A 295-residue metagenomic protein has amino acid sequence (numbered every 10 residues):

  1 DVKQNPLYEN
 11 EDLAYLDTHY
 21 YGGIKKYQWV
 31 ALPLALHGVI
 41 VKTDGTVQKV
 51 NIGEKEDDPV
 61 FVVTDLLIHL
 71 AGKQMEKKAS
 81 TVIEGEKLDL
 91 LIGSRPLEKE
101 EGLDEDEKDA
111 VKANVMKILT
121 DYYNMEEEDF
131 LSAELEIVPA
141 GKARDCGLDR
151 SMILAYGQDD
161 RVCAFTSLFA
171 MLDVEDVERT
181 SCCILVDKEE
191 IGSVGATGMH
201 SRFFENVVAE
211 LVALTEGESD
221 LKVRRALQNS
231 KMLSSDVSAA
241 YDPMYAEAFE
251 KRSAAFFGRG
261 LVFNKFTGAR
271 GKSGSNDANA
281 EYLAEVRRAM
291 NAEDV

Functional and structural regions predicted by a protein language model:
D1-V295: N-terminal hydrophobic/helix-forming segments and targeting peptides
